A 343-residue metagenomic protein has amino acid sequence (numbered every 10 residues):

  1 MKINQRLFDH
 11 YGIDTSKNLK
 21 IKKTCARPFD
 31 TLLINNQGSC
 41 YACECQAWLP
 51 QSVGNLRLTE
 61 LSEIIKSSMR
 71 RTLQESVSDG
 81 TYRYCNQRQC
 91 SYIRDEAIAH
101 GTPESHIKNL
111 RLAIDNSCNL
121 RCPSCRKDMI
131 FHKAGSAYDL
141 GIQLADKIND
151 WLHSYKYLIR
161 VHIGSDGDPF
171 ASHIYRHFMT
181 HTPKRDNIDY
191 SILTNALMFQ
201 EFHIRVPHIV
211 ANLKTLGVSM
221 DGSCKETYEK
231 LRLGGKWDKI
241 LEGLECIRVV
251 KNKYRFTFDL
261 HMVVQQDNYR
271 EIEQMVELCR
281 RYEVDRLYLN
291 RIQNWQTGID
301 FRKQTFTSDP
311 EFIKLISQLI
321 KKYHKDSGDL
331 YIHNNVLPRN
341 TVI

Functional and structural regions predicted by a protein language model:
M1-Y41, Q46-T59, A113-D115, A134-I142 (+1 more regions): Radical SAM enzyme [4Fe-4S]-AdoMet core and its adjacent flexible, acidic and glycine-rich loops/tails across
T15-N18, A47-Y92: Membrane-interface junctions of multi-pass transporters
R27, Y41-C45, Y82-I93, S117-D128: Local cysteine-cluster metal-coordination motifs and their immediate loop/turn environment, predominantly Fe-S cluster
F29-Q37, T102-D128, I159-G164: N-terminal pre-triad scaffold of radical SAM enzymes
E44-C45, C122, S172-R176, F202-I204 (+2 more regions): A short acidic (Asp/Glu
Q46-G54, I93-E104, K127-S136: Iron-sulfur (Fe-S) cluster-binding segments and ferredoxin-like electron-carrier domains, especially [2Fe-2S]
E75-K108, L120, D139-G141: Recognition helices and adjacent regulatory flanks at domain boundaries
S117-L120, K127-F131, G135-K225, E242: Conserved SAM/AdoMet-binding glycine-rich loop
